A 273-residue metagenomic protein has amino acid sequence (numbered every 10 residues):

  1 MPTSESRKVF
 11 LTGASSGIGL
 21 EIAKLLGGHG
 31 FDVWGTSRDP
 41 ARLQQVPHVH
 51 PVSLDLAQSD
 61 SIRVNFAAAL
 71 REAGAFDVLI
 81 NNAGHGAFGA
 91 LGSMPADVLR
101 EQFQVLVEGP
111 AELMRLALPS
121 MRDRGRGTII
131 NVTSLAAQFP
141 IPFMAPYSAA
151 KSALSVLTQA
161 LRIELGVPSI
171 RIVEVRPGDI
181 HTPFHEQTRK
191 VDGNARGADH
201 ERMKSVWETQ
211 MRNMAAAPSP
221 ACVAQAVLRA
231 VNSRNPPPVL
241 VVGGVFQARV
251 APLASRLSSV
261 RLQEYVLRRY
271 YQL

Functional and structural regions predicted by a protein language model:
S15-S16: Conserved glycine-rich cofactor-binding loop
P47-D60: Rossmann-fold cofactor-recognition segment
A90-L91, V98-F103: Substrate-binding pocket helix/loop in short-chain dehydrogenase/reductase
M114, A150-A153: Active-site helix of classical SDR
M114-R115, Q159: A short, exposed helix-loop element centered on a Lys and neighboring polar residues
S134: Residue(s) in the substrate-gating loop at a strand-loop-helix junction that position the organic substrate next
E164-M214: C-terminal beta-strand-loop-alpha-helix "lid" module of Rossmann-like NAD(P)-dependent dehydrogenases
